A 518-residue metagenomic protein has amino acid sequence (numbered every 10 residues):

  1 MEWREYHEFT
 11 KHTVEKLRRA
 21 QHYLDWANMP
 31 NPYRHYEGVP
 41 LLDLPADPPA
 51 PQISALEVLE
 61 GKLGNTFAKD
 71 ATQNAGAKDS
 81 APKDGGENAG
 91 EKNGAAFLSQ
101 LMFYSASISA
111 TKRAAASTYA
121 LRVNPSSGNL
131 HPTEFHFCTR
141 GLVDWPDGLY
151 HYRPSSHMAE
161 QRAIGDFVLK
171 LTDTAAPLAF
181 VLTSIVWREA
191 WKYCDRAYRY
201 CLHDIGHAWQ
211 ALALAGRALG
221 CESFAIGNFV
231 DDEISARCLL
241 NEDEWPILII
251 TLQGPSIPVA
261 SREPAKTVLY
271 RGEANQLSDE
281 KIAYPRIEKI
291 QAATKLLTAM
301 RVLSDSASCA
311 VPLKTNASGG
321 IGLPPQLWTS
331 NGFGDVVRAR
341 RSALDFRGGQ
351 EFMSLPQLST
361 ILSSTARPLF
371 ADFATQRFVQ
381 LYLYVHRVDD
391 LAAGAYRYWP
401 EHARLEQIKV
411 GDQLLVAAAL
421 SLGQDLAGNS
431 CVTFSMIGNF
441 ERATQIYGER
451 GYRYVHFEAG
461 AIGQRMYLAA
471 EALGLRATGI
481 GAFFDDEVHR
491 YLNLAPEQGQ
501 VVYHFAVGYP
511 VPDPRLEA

Functional and structural regions predicted by a protein language model:
M1-N74, K78-R465, L473, A477-A518: N-terminal accessory segments that position/regulate proteins before the catalytic core
A470: Short surface loop/edge beta-strand patches of beta-sandwich-type extracellular domains that form ligand-contact sites
